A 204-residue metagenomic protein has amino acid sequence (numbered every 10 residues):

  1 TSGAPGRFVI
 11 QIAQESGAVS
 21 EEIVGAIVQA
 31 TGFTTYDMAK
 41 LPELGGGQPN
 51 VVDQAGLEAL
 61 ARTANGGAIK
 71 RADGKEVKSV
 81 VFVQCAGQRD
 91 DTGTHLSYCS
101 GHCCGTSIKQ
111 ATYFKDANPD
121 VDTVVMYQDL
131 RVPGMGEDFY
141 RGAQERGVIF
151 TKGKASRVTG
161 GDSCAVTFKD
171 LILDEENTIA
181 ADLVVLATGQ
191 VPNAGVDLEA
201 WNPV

Functional and structural regions predicted by a protein language model:
T1, G17-E22, A30-P133, V191-P203: Rossmann-like dinucleotide/flavin-binding elements
T1-T34, I108-D197: A Rossmann-like FAD-binding core segment of flavoenzymes
